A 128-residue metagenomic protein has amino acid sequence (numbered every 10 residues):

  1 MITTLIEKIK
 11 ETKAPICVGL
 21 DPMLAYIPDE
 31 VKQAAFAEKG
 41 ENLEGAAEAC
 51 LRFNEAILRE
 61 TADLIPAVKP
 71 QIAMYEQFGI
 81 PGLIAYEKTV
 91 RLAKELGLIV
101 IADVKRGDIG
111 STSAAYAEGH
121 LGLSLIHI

Functional and structural regions predicted by a protein language model:
M1-E60: N-terminal glycine-rich anion-binding loop in soluble enzyme alpha/beta folds
V18, V68, D103: Conserved, mostly hydrophobic/aromatic
G19-A25, A73-Y75, K105-I109: Active-site beta-loop-alpha junctions enriched in small/polar residues
L58-L64, E95: Acidic (Asp/Glu)-rich catalytic clusters
P70-G82: Glycine-rich, proline-tolerant flexible connector loops at the mouths of alpha/beta enzymes
L83-I101: Alpha-helix-loop-beta-strand connector modules within alpha/beta enzyme cores
A102-G122: Glycine/small-residue-rich loop that forms an oxyanion/phosphate-binding "nest" at active or ligand-binding sites
I126-I128: Conserved small/polar residues in nucleotide/adenosyl-binding loops
